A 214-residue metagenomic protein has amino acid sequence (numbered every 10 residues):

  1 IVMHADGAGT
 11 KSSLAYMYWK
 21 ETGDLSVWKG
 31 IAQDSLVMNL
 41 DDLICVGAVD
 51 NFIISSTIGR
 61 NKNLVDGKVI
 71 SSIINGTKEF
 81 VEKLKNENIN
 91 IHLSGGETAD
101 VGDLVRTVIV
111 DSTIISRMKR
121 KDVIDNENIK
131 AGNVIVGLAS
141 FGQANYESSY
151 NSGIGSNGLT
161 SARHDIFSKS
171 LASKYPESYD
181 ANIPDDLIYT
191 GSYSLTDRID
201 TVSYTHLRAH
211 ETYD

Functional and structural regions predicted by a protein language model:
I1-R208: Helix-biased detector of long, well-ordered alpha-helical tracts
A209-D214: A short, hydrophobic C-terminal helix/tail in secreted or cell-surface proteins
